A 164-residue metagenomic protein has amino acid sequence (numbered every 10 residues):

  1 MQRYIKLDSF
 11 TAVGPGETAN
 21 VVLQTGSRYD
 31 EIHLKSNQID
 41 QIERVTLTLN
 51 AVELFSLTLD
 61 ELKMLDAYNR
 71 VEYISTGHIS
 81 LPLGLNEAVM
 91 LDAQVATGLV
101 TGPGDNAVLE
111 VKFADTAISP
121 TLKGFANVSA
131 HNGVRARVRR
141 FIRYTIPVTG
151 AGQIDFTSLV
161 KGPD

Functional and structural regions predicted by a protein language model:
M1-D164: Beta-strand-centric surfaces of beta-sandwich/beta-rich domains
